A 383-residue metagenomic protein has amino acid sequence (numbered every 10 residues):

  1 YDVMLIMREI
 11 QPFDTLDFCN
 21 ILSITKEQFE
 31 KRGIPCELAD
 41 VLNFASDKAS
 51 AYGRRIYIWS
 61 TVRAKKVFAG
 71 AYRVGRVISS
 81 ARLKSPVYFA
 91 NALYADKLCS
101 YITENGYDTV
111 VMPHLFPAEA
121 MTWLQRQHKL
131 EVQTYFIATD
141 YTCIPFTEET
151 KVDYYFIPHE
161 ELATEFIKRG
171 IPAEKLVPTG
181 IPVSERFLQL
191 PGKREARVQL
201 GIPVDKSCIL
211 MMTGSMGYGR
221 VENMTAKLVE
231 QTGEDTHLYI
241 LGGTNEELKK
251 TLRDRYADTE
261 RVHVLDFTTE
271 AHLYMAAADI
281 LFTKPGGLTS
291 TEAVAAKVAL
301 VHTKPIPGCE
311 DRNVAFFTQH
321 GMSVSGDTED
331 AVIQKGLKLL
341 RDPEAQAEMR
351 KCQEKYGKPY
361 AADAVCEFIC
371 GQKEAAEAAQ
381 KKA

Functional and structural regions predicted by a protein language model:
S23-Y101: Conserved N-terminal ligand/cofactor-binding loop architecture of enzyme catalytic domains
D153-S215, N245-E247: A nucleotide-sugar donor-handling region in carbohydrate enzymes
K193-E195, I202-A278: Donor-nucleotide binding loops and adjacent catalytic segments primarily of GT-B fold Leloir glycosyltransferases
A276-G286: Acidic donor-binding loop of glycosyltransferase active sites
A278-D279, K297-A299: A short alpha->beta transition loop at the rim of the catalytic pocket in nucleotide-sugar-dependent
T318-V324, T328-E344: C-terminal "capping" alpha-helix adjacent to the active site of nucleotide-linked donor transferases in cell-envelope
A345-P359: A short, well-ordered alpha-helix in the C-terminal region of glycosyltransferases
K358-A383: C-terminal alpha-helical cap of glycosyltransferases
